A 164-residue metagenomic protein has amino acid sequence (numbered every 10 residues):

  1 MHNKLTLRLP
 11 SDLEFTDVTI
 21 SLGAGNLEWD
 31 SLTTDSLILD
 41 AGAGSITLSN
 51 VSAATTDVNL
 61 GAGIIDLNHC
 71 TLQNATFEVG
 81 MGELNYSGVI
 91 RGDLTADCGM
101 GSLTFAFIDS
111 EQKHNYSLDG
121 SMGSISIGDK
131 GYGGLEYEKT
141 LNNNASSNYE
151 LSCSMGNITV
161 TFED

Functional and structural regions predicted by a protein language model:
M1-F15, E28-D30, G128-S146: Short acidic/polar N-terminal linker immediately downstream of export determinants
K4-L7, N26-L27, S45-I46, I64-I65 (+2 more regions): A generic local structural motif
T6-R8, T19-S21, I38-D40, N115-S117 (+2 more regions): Soluble periplasmic/extracytoplasmic beta-strand elements of cell-envelope proteins
D12, D17-G61, D66-N68: Right-handed parallel beta-helix
N50, T56, I65-D164: Short, surface-exposed interaction patches in beta-rich subdomains that mediate adhesion/assembly near membranes
